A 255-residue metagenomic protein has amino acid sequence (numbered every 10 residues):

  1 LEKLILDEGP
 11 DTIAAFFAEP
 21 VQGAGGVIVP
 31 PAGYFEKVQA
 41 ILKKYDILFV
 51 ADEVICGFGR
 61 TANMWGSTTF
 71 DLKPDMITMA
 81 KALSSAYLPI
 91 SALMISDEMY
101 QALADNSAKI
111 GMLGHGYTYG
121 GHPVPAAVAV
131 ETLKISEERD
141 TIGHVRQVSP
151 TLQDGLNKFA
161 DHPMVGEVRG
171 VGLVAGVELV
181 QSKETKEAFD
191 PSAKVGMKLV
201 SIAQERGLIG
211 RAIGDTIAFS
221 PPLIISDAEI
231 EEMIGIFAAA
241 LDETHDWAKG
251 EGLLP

Functional and structural regions predicted by a protein language model:
L1-P255: Conserved N-terminal phosphate-binding loop of PLP-dependent enzymes in the Aspartate aminotransferase
